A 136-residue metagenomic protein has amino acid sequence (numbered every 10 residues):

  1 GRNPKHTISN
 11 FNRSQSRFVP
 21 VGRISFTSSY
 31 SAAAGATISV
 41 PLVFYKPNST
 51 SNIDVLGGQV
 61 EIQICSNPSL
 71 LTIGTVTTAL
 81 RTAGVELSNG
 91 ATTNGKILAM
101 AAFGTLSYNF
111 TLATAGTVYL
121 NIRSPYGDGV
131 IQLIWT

Functional and structural regions predicted by a protein language model:
G1-S88, A115-Y119, P125-T136: Short S/T/G/P-enriched beta-strand
E86-K96: Short, conserved turn/kink motifs that form compact alpha/beta structural patches or helix kinks used as
N94-T114: Short, hydrophobic beta-strand segments
